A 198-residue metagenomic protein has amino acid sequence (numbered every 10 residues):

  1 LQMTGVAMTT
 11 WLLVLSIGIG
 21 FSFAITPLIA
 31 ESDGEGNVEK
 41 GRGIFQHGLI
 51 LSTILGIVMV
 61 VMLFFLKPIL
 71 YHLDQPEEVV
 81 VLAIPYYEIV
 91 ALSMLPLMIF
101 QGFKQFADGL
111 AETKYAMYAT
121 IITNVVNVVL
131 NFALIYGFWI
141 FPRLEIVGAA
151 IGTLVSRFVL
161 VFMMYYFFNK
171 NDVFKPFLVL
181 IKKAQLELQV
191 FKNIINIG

Functional and structural regions predicted by a protein language model:
L1, F138-L144: Short extramembrane helix-to-coil loop segments that connect adjacent transmembrane helices in Major
Q2-V60, F64, L97-A116: Small-residue-rich hydrophobic transmembrane alpha-helices
I29-L95, R143-G198: Short alpha-helical transmembrane segments in multi-pass integral membrane proteins
S52, F106-A133, V147, L154: Alpha-helical transmembrane segments of multi-pass membrane transporters/permeases
I69, T113-Y115, F138: N-terminal membrane-sensor/transducer module of prokaryotic signaling receptors
Y136-F138, N171: Generic structural signal for alpha-helix termini and adjacent loop/cap motifs
